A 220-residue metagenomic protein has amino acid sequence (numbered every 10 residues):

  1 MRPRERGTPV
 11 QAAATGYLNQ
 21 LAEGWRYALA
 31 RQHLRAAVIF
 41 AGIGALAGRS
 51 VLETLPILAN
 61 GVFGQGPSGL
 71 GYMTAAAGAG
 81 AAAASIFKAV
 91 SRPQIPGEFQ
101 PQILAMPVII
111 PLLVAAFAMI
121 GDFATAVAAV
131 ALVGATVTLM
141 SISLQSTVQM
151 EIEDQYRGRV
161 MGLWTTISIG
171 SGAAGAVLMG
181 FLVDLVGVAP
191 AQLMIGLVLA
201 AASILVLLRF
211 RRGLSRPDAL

Functional and structural regions predicted by a protein language model:
M1-T8, L205-R209: C-terminal membrane-cytosol helix-exit motif in multi-pass small-molecule transporters
R2, T8, A36-V38, L55 (+2 more regions): Short, hydrophobic secondary-structure boundary micro-motifs
P3-I39: Juxtamembrane intracellular "pre-TM" segments in multi-pass secondary transporters
L18, A22, L29, I43 (+1 more regions): C-terminal transmembrane bundle of multi-pass solute transporters/carriers
G48-E53: Extracytoplasmic gate region of multi-pass secondary transporters
